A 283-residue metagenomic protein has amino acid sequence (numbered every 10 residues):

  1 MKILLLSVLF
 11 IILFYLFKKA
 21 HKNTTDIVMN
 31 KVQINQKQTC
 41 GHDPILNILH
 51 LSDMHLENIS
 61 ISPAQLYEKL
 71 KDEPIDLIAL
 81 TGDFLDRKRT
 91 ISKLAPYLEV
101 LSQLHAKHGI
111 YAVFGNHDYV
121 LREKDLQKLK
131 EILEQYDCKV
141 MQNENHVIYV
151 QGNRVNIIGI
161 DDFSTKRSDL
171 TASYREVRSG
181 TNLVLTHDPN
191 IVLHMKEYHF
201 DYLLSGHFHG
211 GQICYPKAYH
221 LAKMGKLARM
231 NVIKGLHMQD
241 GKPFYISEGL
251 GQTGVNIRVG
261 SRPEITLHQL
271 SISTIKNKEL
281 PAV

Functional and structural regions predicted by a protein language model:
M1-H42: N-terminal membrane-anchoring alpha-helices
N35-L49, C138, H146-I158, R178 (+1 more regions): Beta-strand-turn-beta hairpins that frame and shape the catalytic cleft of phosphate-ester-processing enzymes
H42-K139: Membrane-embedded segments
I45-H55, R154-D162, L183-H187, P243-E248: Active-site-proximal beta-strand elements of phosphoester/diester hydrolases
L51-S52, L77-D83, G109-N116, M141-E144 (+3 more regions): Active-site neighborhood of phospho(di)ester-bond hydrolases with catalytic His/Asp-centered motifs
L56-I59, D86-R89, F114-K124, E144-V150 (+5 more regions): Active-site environment of divalent metal-dependent phosphoester hydrolases
R122, Q127-C138, V150-H194, Y198 (+1 more regions): Binuclear metal-dependent hydrolase catalytic cores centered on His/Asp/Glu-rich metal-binding motifs
P189-T266, T274-E279: Conserved beta-sheet core of the metallophosphoesterase superfamily
